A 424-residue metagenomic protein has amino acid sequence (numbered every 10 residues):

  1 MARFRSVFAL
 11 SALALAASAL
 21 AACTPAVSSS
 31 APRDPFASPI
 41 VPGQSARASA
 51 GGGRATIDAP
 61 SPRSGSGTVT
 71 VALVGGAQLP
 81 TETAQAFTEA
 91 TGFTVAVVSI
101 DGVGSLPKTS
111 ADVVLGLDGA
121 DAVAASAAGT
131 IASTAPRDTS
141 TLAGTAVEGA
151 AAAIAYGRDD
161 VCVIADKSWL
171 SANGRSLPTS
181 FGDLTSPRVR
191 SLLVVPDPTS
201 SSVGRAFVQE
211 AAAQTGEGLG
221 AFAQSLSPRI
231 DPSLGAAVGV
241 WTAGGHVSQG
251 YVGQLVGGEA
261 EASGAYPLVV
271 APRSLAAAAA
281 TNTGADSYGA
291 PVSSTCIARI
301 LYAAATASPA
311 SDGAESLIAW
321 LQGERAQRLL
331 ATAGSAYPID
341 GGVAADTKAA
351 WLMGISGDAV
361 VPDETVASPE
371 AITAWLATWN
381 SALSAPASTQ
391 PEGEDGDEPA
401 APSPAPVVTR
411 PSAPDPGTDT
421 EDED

Functional and structural regions predicted by a protein language model:
C23-A124: Early extracytoplasmic/lumenal segment of secretory-pathway proteins
D58-P62, S110-L117, A132-I164, G182 (+1 more regions): A structural signal for short loop-to-beta-strand junctions that line the ligand-binding cleft of periplasmic/secreted
G119-A128, G149-S176, A206-Q214, A298-A304: Periplasmic solute-binding protein
I131-T141, A153-A155, G182, P267-L268 (+2 more regions): Short beta-strand->loop
I164-S171, A298-G313, W320-L321, L329-A333: A bilobed periplasmic-binding-protein/Venus flytrap-type ligand-binding module shared by bacterial periplasmic
V189-T199, W320-V343: Periplasmic-binding protein-like
S200-V203, Q209-P291, T295: Ligand-binding pocket segment of bilobal, Venus flytrap-like solute-binding proteins
R328-V407: C-terminal capping/gating helix-and-loop segments adjacent to ligand/active sites or protein-protein/ligand interfaces
